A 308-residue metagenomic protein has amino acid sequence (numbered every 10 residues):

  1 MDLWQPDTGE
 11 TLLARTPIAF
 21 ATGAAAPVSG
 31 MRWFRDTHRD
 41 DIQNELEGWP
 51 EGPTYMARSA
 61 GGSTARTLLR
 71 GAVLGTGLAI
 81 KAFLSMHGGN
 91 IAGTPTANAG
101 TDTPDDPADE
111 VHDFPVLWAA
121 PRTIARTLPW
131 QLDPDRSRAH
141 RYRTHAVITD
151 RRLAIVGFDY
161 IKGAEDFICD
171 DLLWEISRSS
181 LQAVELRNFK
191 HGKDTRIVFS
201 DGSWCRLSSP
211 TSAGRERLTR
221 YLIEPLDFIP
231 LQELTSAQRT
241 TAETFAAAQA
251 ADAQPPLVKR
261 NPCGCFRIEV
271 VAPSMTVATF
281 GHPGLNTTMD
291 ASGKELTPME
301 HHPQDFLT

Functional and structural regions predicted by a protein language model:
M1-A146: Anionic N-terminal interaction surfaces
L3, D159-T308: Acidic, Ser/Thr- and proline-rich intrinsically disordered linker/docking segments of eukaryotic scaffolds
F20-A24, A154-I155, G202-S208: Short, surface-exposed beta-strand/loop "edge" segments at domain boundaries and coil↔beta transitions
L68-A82, L128, Y142-R152, F199 (+3 more regions): A broad "ordered helical/assembly scaffold" signature
P134-E165: Conserved beta-hairpin
